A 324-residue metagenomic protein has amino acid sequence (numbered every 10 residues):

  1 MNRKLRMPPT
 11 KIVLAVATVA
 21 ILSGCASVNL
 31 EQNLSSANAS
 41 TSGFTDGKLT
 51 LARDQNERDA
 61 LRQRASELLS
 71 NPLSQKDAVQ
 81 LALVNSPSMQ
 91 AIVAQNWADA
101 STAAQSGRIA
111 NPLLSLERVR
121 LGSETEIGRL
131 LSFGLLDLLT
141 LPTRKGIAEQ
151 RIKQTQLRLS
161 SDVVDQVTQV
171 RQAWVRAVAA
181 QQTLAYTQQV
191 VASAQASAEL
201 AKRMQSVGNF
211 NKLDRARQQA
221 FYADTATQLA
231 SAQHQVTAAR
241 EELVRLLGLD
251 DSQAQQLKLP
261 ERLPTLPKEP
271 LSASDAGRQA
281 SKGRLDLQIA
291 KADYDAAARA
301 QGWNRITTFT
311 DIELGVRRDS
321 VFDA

Functional and structural regions predicted by a protein language model:
N2-V84, Q233-Q279: Terminal intrinsically disordered/low-complexity segments used for targeting and assembly
R3, A26, L141, L157 (+1 more regions): Periplasmic alpha-helical coiled-coil/stalk elements that build and connect Gram-negative outer-membrane
C25-K48, Q80-D137, R240-R245, L249-S252 (+1 more regions): A small-residue-enriched
D59-R64, L114-V119, Q182-T187, L259-E261: A ubiquitous short alpha-helical element
I92-A94, A148-Q150, T155, A173 (+6 more regions): Amphipathic coiled-coil alpha-helices
D137-R144: Short, polar/flexible loop-turn hinges at active-site or ligand-entry regions and domain interfaces
